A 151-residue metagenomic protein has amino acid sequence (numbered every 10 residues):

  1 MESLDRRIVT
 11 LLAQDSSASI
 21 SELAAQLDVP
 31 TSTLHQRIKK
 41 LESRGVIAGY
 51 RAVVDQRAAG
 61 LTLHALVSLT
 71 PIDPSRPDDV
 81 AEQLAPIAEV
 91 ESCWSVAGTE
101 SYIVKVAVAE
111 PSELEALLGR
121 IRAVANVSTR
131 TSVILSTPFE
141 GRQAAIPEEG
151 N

Functional and structural regions predicted by a protein language model:
M1-N151: A compositional/biophysical signature of low hydrophobicity enriched in polar/charged and small residues
